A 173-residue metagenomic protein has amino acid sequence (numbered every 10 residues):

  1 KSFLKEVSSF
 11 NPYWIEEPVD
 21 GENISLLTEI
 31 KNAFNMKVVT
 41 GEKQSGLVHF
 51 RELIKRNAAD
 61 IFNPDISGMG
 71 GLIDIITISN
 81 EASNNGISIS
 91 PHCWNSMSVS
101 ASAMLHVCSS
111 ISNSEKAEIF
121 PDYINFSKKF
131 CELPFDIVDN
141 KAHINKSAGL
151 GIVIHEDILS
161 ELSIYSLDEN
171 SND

Functional and structural regions predicted by a protein language model:
K1, K5, N170-D173: Proteins with a high burden of low-complexity, intrinsically disordered sequence enriched in S/T/G/P/A and R, requiring
S2-K5, W14, D20-K141, N145: Shared catalytic-loop signature of beta/alpha-barrel
S9: Catalytic PLP-binding core of fold-type I/II PLP enzymes
I124, F130-D173: C-terminal extensions of enzymes
